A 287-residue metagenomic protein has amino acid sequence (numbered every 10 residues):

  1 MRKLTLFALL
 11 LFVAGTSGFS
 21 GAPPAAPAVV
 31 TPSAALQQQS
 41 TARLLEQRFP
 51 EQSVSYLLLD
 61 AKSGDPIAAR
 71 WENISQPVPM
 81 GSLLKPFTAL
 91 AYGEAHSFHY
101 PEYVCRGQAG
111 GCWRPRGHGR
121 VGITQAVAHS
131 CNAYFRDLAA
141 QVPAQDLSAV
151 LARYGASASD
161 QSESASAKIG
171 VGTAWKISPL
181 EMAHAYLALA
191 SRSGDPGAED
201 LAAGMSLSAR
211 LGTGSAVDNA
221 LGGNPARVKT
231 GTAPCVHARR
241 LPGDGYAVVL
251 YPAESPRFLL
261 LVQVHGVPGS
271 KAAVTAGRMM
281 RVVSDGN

Functional and structural regions predicted by a protein language model:
M1-L4: Positively charged n-region of N-terminal signal peptides that target proteins for export
F7-T16: Bacterial N-terminal signal peptides
G21-W71: Beta-lactamase-like hydrolase cores
F49-D65, G93-H99, P143-D160, A188-S191 (+1 more regions): Glycine-rich, acidic and aromatic/proline-enriched surface loops and short helix-turn segments that act as binding
Y56, G64, P77-P101, A126 (+2 more regions): Active-site SXXK
I67-L83, A156-A203: Active-site-proximal helix/loop microenvironment of the serine DD-peptidase/beta-lactamase transpeptidase fold
S97-S148, R153-S157, S166-A167, V171: Conserved catalytic neighborhood of penicillin-recognizing serine enzymes
R136, Q145, T173-G286: A penicillin-recognizing enzyme superfamily signal
